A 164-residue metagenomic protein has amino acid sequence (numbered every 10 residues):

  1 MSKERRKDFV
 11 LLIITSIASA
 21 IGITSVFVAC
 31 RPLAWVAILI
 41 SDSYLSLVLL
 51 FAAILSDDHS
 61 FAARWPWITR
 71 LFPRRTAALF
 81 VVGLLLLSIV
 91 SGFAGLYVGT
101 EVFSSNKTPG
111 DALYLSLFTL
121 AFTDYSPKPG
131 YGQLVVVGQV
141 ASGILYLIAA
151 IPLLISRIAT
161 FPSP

Functional and structural regions predicted by a protein language model:
M1-I54: Transmembrane alpha-helical insertion/packing segments
S2-I14, L71-S88, G130-G138: Loop-to-transmembrane boundary segments
S19, Y44-V48, S88-F93, Y97 (+2 more regions): Alpha-helical transmembrane segments of multipass membrane proteins
L33, V82-Y114, G130-G132: Outer-pore turret/helix-boundary of cation channels
S43, K107-S163: Pore domain of cation channels
L49-A53, G95, G99, A150-R157: Hydrophobic membrane-targeting alpha-helices
A53-T100: Pore-domain transmembrane helices of cation channels
L55-F61, E101-S105, S156-P164: Perimembrane helix-loop junctions in membrane proteins
